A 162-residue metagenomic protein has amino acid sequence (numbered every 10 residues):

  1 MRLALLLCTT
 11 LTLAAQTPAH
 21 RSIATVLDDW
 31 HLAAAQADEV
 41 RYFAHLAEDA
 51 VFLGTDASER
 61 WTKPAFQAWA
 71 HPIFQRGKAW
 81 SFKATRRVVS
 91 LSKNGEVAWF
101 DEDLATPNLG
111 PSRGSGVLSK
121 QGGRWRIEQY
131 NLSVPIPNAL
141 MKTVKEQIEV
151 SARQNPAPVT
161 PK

Functional and structural regions predicted by a protein language model:
M1-L6: Sec-dependent signal peptide recognition, specifically the positively charged N-region followed immediately by
C8-E48, P64, E96, A139-K162: Short, low-complexity N-terminal intrinsically disordered segments enriched in polar/charged residues
Q16, S22, A65-P111, T160-K162: Surface-exposed, charged secondary-structure patches
L46-A47, D56, R86, K93 (+3 more regions): A mature extracytoplasmic/lumenal domain signature
V51-W61, P72-A79: A short gly/proline-enriched turn/hairpin at secondary-structure junctions
F52-L53, W99-F100, I127-Q129: Short hydrophobic/aromatic-rich beta-strand segments that constitute the beta-sheet cores of beta-sandwich/beta-barrel
S58-R60, L109-R113: Short, mixed charged/polar active-site loops that provide acid/base catalysis or chelate metal/phosphate cofactors
P111-K142: Short beta-strand edge/turn micro-motifs at domain boundaries
